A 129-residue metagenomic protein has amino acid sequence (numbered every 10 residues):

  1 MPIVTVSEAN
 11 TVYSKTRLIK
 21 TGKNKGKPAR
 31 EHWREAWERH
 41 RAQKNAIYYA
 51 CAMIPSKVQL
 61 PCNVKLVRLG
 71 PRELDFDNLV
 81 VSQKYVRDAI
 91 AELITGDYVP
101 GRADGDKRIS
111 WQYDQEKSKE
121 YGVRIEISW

Functional and structural regions predicted by a protein language model:
M1-W129: Catalytic phosphate/metal-binding cores of nucleic-acid and nucleotide-processing enzymes, i.e., regions that mediate
